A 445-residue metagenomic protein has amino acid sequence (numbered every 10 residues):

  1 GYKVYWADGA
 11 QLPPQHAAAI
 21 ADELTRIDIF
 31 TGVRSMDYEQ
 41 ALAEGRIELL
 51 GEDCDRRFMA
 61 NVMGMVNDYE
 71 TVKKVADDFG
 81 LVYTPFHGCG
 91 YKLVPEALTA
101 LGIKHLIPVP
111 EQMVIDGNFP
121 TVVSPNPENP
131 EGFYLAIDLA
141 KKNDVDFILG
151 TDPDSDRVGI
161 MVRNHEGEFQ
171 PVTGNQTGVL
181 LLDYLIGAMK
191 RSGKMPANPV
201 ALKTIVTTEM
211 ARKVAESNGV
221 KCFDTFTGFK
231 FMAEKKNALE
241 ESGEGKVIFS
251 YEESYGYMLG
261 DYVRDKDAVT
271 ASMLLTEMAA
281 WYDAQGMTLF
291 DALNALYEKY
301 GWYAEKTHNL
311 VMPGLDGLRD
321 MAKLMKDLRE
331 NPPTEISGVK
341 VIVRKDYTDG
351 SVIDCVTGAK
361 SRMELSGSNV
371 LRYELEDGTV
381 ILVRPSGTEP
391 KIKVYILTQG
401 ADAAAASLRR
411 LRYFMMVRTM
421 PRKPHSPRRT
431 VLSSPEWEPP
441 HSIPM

Functional and structural regions predicted by a protein language model:
G1-D28, P125-G150, V179-L185, A197-A211 (+3 more regions): Phosphate/diphosphate-binding loops
G1-W6, D156-N175, A211: Short Gly/Thr/Asp-enriched flexible loops that form oxyanion-binding sites at enzyme active sites
Y2-G132, D138-A140: Gly/Ser/Thr-enriched, mixed-charge loops and adjacent short helices that form phosphate/oxyanion-binding elements
V62-V66, K74-L98, G102-K104, F133 (+6 more regions): Long hydrophobic segments that form regular secondary structure
P85-Y91, S155-R157, V206-E209, L315-D316 (+2 more regions): Gly/Ser/Thr-rich loops at beta-strand to alpha-helix junctions that form or flank small-molecule/cofactor-binding
K141, V145-F147, E168-Q170, A188-R384 (+3 more regions): Phosphate-binding and adjacent anionic-ligand microenvironments
V380-L382, L432-M445: Metallocofactor- and cofactor-centric catalytic cores in central/energy metabolism, strongly enriched
